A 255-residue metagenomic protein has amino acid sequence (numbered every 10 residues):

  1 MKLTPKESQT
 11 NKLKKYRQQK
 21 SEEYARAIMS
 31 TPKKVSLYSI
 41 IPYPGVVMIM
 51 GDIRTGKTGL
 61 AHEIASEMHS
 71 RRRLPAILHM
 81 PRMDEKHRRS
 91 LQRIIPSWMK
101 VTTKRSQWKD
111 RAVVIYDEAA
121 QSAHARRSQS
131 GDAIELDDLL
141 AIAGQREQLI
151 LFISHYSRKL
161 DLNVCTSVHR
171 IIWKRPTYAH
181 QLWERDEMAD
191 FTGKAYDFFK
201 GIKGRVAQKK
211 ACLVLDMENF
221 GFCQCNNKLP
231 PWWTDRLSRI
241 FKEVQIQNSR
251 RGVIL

Functional and structural regions predicted by a protein language model:
L3-Y38: N-terminal pre-Walker A segment at the start of P-loop NTPase domains
T4, S21, V35-S36, T58 (+2 more regions): N-terminal secretory signal sequences
E7-N11, S36-I41, R111-V114, G131-L136: A broad, low-specificity signal for short, low-complexity segments enriched in glycine/proline and polar/charged
Y38, P42-R54, L60, L140 (+3 more regions): P-loop NTPase motor core of the ASCE superfamily
V47-S66, R82, P96, K100-A189: Conserved P-loop NTPase motor cores
E67-I77: Post-Walker A helix-loop "phosphate-sensing" segment adjacent to the P-loop in P-loop NTPases
R73, R111, K209-A211: Short, surface-exposed beta-edge/turn micro-motifs
K86-W98: Short, aromatic/basic amphipathic alpha-helical patches
